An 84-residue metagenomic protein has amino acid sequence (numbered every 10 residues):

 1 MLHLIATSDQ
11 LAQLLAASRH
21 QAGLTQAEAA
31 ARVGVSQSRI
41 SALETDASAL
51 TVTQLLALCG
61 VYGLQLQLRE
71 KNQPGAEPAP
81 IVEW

Functional and structural regions predicted by a protein language model:
M1-Q10: A detector for short, charged/polar N-terminal pre-domain segments
L11-A12, V52: Alpha-helical structural signal
Q13-E28, A57: Short basic helix-loop element that most often maps to the first helix and adjoining turn of HTH DNA-binding modules
G23-R39: Short alpha-helical DNA-recognition segment
T53-R69: DNA major-groove recognition helix of helix-turn-helix/homeodomain DNA-binding modules
Q67-W84: Short, charged recognition helix plus adjacent turn of helix-turn-helix-like nucleic-acid-binding domains
